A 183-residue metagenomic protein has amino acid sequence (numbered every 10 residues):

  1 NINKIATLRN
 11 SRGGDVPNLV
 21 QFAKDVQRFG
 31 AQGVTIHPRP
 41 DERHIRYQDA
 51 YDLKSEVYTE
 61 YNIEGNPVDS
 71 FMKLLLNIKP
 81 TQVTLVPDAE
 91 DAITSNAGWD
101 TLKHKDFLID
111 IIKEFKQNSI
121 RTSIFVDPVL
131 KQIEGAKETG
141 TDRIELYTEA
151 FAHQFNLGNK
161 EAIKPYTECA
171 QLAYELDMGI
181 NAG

Functional and structural regions predicted by a protein language model:
N1-I2, P80-E90, A136, T141-E149: Non-cysteine beta-strand/loop elements that form the S-adenosyl-L-methionine
N1-L19, E60-P67, T94-L102, S119-P128 (+2 more regions): Active-site mouth loops of central-metabolism enzymes
N1-N62, D69-S70, L76-P80, E138 (+1 more regions): Conserved N-terminal beta1-alpha1 strand-loop-helix module at the mouth
D25-R28, R43-D69, T101-S123, N159-A182: Alpha-helix-loop-beta-strand connector modules within alpha/beta enzyme cores
V34-T35, N62, T84, S123 (+2 more regions): Conserved beta-strand positions in the central sheet of alpha/beta enzyme cores
P38-D41, N66, P87-E90, T148-F151: Short, ordered loop/turn segments at secondary-structure junctions
G65-L102: Active-site beta->alpha loop and helix N-cap motifs at the rims of alpha/beta catalytic domains
R121-L176: Histidine/lysine/aspartate-rich catalytic loop segments that bind and position anionic ligands
